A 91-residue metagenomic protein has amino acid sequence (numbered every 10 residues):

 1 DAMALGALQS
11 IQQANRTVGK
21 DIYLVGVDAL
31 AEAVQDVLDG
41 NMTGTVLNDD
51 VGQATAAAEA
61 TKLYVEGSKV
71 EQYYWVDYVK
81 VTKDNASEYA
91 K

Functional and structural regions predicted by a protein language model:
D1-Q35: Hydrophobic alpha-helical
L8-R16, L38, M42, E59-G67: Sec-exported extracytoplasmic/periplasmic mature domains
D21, N41-M42, D77: A generic structural signal for alpha->beta connector loops
A29, T43, V70: Short, flexible micro-motifs
D39-V51: Short beta-strand elements at the ligand-binding edges of bilobed clamshell
D49-K91: Hinge/cleft segment of the Venus flytrap/periplasmic-binding protein
